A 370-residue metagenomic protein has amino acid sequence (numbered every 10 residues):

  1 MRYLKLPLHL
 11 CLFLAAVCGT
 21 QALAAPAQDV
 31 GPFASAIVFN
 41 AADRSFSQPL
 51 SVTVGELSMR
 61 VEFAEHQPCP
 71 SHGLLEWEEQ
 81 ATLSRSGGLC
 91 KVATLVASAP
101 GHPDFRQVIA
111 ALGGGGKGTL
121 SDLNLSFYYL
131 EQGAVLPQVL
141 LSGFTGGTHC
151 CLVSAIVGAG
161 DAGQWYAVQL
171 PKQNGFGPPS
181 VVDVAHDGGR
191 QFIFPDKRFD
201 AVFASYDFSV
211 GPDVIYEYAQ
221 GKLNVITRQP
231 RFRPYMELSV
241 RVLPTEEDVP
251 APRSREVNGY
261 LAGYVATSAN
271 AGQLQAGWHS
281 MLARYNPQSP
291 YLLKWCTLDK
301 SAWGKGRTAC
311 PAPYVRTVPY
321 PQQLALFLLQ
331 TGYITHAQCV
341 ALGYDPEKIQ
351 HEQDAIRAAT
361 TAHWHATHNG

Functional and structural regions predicted by a protein language model:
P7-G19: Bacterial N-terminal signal peptides
V54-E62, L74, Y129-T145, D183-K197: Acidic/hydrophobic-patterned starts of short beta strands in beta-sheet-rich repeat architectures
F63-R85, F144-G146, D196-V210: Short, conserved, GDST-rich strand-edge loop motifs in beta-rich repeat architectures
L89-T94, G147-A155, A201-V214, W278: Structural motif
K91-A93, S98-E131, P137-G146, C150: Active-site acidic/histidine clusters and adjacent loop/turn architecture that either coordinate catalytic ions
L95-G114, I156-P171, I215-I226: Surface-exposed loop/turn elements that mediate protein-protein interactions on large endomembrane-trafficking
L125-S126, G143-G146, A167-A271: Short aromatic loop motif centered on NTY/YTY
V257, G263-G370: Hydrophilic extracytoplasmic domains
